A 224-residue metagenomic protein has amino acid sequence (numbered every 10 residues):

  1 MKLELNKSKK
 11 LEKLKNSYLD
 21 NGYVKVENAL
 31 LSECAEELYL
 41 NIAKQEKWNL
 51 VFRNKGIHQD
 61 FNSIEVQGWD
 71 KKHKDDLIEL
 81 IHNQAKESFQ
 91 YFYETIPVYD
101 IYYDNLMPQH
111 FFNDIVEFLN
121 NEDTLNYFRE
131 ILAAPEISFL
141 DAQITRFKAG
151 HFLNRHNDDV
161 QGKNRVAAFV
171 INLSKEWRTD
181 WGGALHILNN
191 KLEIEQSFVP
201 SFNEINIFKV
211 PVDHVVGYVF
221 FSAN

Functional and structural regions predicted by a protein language model:
M1-I207, P211-N224: Fe(II)/2-oxoglutarate oxygenase catalytic core
